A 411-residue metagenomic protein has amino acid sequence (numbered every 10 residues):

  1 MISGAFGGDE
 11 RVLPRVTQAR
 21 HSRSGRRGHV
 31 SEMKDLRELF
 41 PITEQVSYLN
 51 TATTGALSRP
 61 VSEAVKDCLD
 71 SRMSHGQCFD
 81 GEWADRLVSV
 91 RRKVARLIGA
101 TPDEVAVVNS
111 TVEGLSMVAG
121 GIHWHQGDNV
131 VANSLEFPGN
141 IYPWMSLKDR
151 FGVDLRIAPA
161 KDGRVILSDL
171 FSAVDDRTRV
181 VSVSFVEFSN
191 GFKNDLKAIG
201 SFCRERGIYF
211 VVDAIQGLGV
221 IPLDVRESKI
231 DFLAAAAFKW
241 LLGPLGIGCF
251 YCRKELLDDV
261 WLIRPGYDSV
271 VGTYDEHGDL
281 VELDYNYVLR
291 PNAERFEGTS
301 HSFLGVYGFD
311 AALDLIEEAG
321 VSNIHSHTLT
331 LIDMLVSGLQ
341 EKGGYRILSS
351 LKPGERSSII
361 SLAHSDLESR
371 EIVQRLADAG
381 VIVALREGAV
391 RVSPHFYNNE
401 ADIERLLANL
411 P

Functional and structural regions predicted by a protein language model:
M1-V30: N-terminal amphipathic/basic-hydrophobic helices that include classical n-h-c signal peptides and signal-anchor
R27-P411: Pyridoxal 5′-phosphate
